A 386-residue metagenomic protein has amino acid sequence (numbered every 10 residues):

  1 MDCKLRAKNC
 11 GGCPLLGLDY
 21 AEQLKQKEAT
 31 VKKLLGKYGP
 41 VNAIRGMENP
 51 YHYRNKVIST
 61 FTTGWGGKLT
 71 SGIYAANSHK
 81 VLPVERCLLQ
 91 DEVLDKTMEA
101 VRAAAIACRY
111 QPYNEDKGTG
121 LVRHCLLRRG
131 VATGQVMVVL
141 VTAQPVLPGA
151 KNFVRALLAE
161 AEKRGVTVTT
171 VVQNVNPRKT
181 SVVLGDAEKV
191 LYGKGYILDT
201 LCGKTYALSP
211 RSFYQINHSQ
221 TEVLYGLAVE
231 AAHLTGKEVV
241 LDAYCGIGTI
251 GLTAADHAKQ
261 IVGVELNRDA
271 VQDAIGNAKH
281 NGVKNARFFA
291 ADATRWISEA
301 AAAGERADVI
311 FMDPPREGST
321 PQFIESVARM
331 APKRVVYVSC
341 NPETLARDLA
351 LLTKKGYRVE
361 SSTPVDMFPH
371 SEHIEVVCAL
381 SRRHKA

Functional and structural regions predicted by a protein language model:
C3-R6, C10-C13, C340: Short cysteine clusters
G11-N114, L127, V131-T133, V146-L147: Extended interfacial segments that mediate partner engagement and assembly in macromolecular machines
N55, L69-S71, R123, V136 (+3 more regions): Change "...and in nucleic-acid phosphodiester-cleaving endonucleases..." to "...and in nucleic-acid processing enzymes
G72-A75, V139-V141, A274: Short, acidic/hydrophobic/Gly-rich beta-strand patch recurrent on exposed beta strands that often constitutes part
P112-T119, V240: Short helix/loop segment immediately N-terminal to the Walker
L127, G134-A143, T205-S209, V309: Short, aliphatic-rich beta-strand segments
P148-A386: Rossmann-like S-adenosyl-L-methionine
